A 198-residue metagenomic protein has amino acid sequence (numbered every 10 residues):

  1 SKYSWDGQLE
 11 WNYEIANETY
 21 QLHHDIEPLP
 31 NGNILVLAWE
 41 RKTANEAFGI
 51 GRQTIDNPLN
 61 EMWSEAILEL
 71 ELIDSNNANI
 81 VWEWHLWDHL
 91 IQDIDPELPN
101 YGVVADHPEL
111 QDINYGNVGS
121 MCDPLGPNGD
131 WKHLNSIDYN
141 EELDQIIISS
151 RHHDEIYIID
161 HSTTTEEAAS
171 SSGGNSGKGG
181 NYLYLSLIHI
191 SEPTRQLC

Functional and structural regions predicted by a protein language model:
S1, W39-E61, D123-L125, T164-S170: Short, conserved, GDST-rich strand-edge loop motifs in beta-rich repeat architectures
S1-E27: Blade-loop segments of beta-propeller domains
K2-D6, R52-D74, D160-H161: Beta-propeller blade signature
H23-D25, T43, G102-D138, R195: Signature of short aromatic-glycine-proline-rich micro-motifs recurring in repeat-based ectodomains
L29-N31, N140-L143: Residue-level detector of Asp-centered blade-edge/turn motifs that repeat once per structural unit in beta-propeller
L35, Q145-I148: Conserved beta-propeller blade signature
L70-N76, D160-G177: Short loop/turn segments immediately following beta-strands, especially the blade-tip and inter-blade linker loops
I188-C198: Single conserved hydrophobic/aromatic residue that forms the stacking wall/gate of nucleotide- or nucleobase-binding
